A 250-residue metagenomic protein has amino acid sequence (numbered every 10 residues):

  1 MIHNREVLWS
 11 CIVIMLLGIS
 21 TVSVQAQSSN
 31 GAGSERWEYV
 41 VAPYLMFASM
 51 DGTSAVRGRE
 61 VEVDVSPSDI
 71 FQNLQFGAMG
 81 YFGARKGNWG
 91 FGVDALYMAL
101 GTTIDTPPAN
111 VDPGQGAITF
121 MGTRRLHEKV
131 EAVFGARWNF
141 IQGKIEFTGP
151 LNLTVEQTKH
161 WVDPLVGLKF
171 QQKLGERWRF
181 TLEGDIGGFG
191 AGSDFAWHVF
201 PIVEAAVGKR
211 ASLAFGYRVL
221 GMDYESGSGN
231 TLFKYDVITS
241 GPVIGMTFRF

Functional and structural regions predicted by a protein language model:
A26-L100, V243, R249: Short glycine/proline- and aromatic-enriched beta-strand/turn motifs that initiate or cap beta-hairpins
E35-W37, L74-A78, R85, G114-I118 (+3 more regions): Residues that define the transmembrane beta-barrel architecture of outer-membrane proteins
V41-P43, F82, V93, A132-F134 (+4 more regions): Membrane-embedded beta-strand positions of outer-membrane beta-barrel proteins
L45-S49, K86-N88, A95-G101, W138-Q142 (+4 more regions): Transmembrane beta-strands of outer-membrane beta-barrel pores
G52-E60, T103-P108, G143-L151, A191-V199 (+1 more regions): Outer-membrane beta-barrel translocator domains and adjoining extracellular loop/strand segments of Gram-negative
N88-F91, K129-A132, E176-F180, R210-L213: Repeated loop/turn-to-beta-strand initiation elements of outer-membrane beta-barrel proteins
R179-D194: Transmembrane beta-strand segments that form the barrel wall of outer-membrane beta-barrel proteins
A205, V237-F250: Outer-membrane beta-barrel "beta-signal"
